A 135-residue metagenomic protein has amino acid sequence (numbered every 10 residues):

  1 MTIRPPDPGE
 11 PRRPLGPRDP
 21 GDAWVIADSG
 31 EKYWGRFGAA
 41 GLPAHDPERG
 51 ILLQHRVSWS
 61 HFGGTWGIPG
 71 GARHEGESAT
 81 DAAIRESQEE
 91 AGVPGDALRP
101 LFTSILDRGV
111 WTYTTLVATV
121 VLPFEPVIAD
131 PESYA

Functional and structural regions predicted by a protein language model:
T2-G41: Acidic, metal-coordinating catalytic segment for phosphate/diphosphate chemistry, firing primarily on the Nudix
P17, I26-A27, L52, W59 (+2 more regions): Intrinsically disordered, low-complexity regions enriched in Ser/Pro/Gly/Gln/His and often acidic
W24-V25, W59, W66, W111: Tryptophan-centered motif/residue detector
W34-F37, D46, H61, R108-W111 (+1 more regions): A generic fold-level signal
A40-H45, L116: Short beta-strand scaffold segments in enzyme catalytic cores
G41, G50, A135: Conserved beta-strand and immediately adjacent loop positions that scaffold enzyme active sites
D46-E89: Conserved Nudix-box catalytic region and its N-terminal flanking loop in Nudix hydrolases and closely related
G71-A135: Unchanged
